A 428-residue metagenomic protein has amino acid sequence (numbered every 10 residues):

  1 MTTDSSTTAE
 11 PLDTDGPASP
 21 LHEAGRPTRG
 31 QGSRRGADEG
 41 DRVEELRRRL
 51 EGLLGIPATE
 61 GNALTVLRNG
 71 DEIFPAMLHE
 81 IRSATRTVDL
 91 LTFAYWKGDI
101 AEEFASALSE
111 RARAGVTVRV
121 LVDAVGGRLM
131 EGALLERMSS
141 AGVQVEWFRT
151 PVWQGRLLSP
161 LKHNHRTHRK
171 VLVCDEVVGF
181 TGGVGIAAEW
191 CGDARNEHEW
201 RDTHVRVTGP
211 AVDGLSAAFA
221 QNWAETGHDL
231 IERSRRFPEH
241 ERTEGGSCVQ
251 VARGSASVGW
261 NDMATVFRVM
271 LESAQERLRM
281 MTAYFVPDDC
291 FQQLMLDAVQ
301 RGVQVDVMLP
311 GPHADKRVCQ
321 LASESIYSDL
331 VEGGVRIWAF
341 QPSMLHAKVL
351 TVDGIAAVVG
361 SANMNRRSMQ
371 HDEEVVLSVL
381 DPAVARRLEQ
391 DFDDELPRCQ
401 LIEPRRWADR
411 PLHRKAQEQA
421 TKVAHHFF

Functional and structural regions predicted by a protein language model:
M1-F428: Charged, low-complexity intrinsically disordered terminal segments
